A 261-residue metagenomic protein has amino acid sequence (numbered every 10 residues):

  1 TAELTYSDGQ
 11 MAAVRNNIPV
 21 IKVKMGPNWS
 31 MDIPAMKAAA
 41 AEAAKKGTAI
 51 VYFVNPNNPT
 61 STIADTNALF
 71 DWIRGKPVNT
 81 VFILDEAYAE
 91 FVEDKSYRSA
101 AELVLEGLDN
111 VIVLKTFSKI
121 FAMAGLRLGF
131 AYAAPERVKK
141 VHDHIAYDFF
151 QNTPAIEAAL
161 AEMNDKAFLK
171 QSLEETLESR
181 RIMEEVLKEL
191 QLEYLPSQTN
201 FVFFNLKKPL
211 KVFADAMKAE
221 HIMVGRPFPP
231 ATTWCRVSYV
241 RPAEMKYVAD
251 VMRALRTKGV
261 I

Functional and structural regions predicted by a protein language model:
T1-A12: Conserved PLP-anchoring active-site segment centered on the Schiff-base-forming lysine
A2-L4, K22-P27, P227-F228: Short beta->alpha connector loops at strand-helix junctions that form conserved, small/polar/Pro-enriched
D8, N16, N110-L195: PLP-dependent aminotransferase class I/II
I21, P27-D94: Active-site phosphate-binding strand-loop segment of PLP-dependent enzymes
P27, T176-L177, L187-E220, Y239: Conserved PLP-binding catalytic core of the aspartate aminotransferase-like
A100-V111: Nucleotide-activated donor-binding/catalytic signature segment of Leloir-type glycosyltransferases, i.e., the conserved
A216-E220, F228-I261: PLP-dependent enzyme catalytic core of the Aspartate aminotransferase-like
